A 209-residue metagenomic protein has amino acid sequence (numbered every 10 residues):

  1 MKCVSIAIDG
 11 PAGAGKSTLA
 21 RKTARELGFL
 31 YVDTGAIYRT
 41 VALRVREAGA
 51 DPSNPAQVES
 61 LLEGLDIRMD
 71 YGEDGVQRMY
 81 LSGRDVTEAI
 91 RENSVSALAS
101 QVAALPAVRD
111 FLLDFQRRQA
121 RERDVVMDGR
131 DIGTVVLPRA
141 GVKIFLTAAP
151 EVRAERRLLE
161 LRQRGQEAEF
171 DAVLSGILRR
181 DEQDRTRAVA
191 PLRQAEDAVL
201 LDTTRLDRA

Functional and structural regions predicted by a protein language model:
I6-I8: Hydrophobic anchor at the beta1->P-loop junction of P-loop NTPases
G13: Walker A (P-loop) phosphate-binding loop of P-loop NTPases
K16: Conserved lysine of the Walker
L19: Hydrophobic positions on the alpha1 helix immediately C-terminal to the Walker A/P-loop
R25-E92: N-terminal phosphate/diphosphate-binding loop that engages ATP/GTP or pyrophosphate donors across diverse enzyme folds
G35, G83, L112, V126 (+1 more regions): Residue-level signal for inorganic ion chemistry
Y71, Q116-R123, I132-V135, R139 (+1 more regions): Small-molecule kinase domains that catalyze NTP-dependent phosphoryl transfer to phosphate-bearing small molecules
T87-R164: ATP-dependent NMP and nucleoside kinases share a basic, alpha-helical "lid"
